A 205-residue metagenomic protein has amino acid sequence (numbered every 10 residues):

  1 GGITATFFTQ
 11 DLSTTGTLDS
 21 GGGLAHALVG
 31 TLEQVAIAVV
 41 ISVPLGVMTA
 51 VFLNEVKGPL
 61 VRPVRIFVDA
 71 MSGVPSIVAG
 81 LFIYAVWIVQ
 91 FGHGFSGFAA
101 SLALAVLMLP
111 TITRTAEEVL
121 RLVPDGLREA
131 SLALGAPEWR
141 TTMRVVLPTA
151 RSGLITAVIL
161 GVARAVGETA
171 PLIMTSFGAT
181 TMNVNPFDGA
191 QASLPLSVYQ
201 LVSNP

Functional and structural regions predicted by a protein language model:
G1-A38, Q200-P205: Periplasmic/extracellular loop-to-transmembrane helix junction in inner-membrane transport proteins
T15-G16, G22, L172-P205: Interhelical loop and adjacent transmembrane-helix boundary motif in polytopic membrane transport permeases
G21-I37, V61-V74, Y84, I88: Alpha-helical membrane-interface segments at transmembrane helix boundaries
V29, E33-I41, L45, T49 (+2 more regions): Hydrophobic alpha-helical transmembrane segments of multipass integral membrane proteins, especially permease/channel
A38-V68, L81: Transmembrane-helix boundary motif in ABC transporter permease subunits
V39, T115, E138-S176: Transmembrane alpha-helices
L53, K57-V61, R65, V123-P124 (+1 more regions): Amphipathic cytosolic juxtamembrane alpha-helices at the membrane-cytosol interface of multi-pass membrane transporters
D69-V106: Generic hydrophobic transmembrane alpha-helix motif, especially the helices
